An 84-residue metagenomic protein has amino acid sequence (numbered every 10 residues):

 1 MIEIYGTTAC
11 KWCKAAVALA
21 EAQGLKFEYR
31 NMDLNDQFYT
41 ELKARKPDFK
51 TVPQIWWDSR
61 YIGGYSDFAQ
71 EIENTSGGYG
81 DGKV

Functional and structural regions predicted by a protein language model:
M1-E28: Local sequence-structure signature of Cys/Sec-based thiol-disulfide redox active-site neighborhoods
K11, Q37, G63: Short alpha-helical
K14, A18, T40, Q70: Alpha-helical elements of the RecA-like P-loop NTPase motor core of helicases
F27-N31, Y61: Conserved beta-strand scaffold positions in the cores of enzyme catalytic domains, especially in NTP/NDP-utilizing
N31-F49: Thioredoxin-like thiol-disulfide oxidoreductase module
K46-W56, Y65-S66: Structural micro-motif
W57-V84: Non-catalytic, surface beta->alpha helical segment in thiol-disulfide oxidoreductase systems
